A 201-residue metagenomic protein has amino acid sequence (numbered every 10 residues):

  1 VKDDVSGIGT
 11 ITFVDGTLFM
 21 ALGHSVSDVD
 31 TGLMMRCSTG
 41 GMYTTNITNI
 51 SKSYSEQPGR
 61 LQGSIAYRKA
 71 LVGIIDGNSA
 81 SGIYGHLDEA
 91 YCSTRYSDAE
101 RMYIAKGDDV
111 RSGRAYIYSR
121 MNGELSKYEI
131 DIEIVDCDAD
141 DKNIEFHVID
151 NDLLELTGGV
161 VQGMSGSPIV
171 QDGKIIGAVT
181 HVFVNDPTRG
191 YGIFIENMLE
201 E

Functional and structural regions predicted by a protein language model:
V1-E201: C-terminal recognition in membrane/secretory proteostasis and scaffolding
